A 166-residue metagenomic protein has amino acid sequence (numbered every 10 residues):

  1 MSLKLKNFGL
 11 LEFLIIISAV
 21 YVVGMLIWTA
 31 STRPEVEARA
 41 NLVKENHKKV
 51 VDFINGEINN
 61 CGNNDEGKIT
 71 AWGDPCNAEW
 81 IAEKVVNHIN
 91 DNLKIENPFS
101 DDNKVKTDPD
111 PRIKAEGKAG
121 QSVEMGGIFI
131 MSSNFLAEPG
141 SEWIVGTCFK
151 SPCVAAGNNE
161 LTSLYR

Functional and structural regions predicted by a protein language model:
S2-K49: Amphipathic alpha-helical segments typified by the pilin-like N-terminal helix that continues immediately C-terminal
N46-D65: N-terminal alpha-helical signal peptides/signal-anchor transmembrane segments
N59-R166: Periplasmic/extracellular, small/polar-rich flexible segments of pilin-like filament-forming proteins
